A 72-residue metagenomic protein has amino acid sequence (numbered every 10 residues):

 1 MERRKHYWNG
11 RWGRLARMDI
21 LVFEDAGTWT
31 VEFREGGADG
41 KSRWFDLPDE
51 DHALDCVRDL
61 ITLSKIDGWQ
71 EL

Functional and structural regions predicted by a protein language model:
M1-T30: Short N-terminal "domain-start" leader segments that mark the transition from disordered tails or signal peptides into
R14-R17, W44, L72: Intrinsically disordered, low-complexity, compositionally biased regions/tails
L21-F23, R34, P48: A structural detector for beta-sheet-dominated domains
A26, R34-D39: Acidic, low-complexity, intrinsically disordered interaction modules
G27-W29, D51-D59: Short, surface-exposed linear segments at secondary-structure transitions and domain or protein termini
A38-H52, D67: A short, exposed loop/beta-hairpin motif centered on an aromatic-Gly-Thr core
L60-E71: Short arginine-rich
